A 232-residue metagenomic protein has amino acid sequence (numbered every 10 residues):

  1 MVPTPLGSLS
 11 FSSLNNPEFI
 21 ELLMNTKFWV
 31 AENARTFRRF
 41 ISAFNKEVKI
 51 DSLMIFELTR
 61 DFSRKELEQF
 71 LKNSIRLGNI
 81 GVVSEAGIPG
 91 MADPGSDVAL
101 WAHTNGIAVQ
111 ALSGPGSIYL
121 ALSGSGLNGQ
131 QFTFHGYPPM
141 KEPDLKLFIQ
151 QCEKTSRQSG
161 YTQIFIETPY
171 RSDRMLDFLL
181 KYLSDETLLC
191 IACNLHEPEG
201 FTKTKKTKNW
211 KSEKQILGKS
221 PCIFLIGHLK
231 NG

Functional and structural regions predicted by a protein language model:
M1-L58: Glycine-rich, flexible N-terminal cofactor/catalytic loop recognition
L6-S8, E85-P89, P169-Y170, L229-N231: Short glycine-rich anion-binding loops that position phosphate/pyrophosphate groups of nucleotides and phosphorylated
L23-W29, G106-V109, T162-Q163: Short active-site oxyanion
R35-F37, G87, S117, R171: Alpha-helix capping/helix-boundary segments
F56-S63, P138-E142: Conserved helicase motor
T59, L67-V109: Glycine/small-residue-rich loop that forms an oxyanion/phosphate-binding "nest" at active or ligand-binding sites
G78-N79, R157-G232: A contiguous loop/helix-start segment that scaffolds small-molecule binding in enzyme catalytic cores
D97-T155: Class I SAM-dependent methyltransferase SAM-binding "motif I" and its flanking Rossmann-like core
